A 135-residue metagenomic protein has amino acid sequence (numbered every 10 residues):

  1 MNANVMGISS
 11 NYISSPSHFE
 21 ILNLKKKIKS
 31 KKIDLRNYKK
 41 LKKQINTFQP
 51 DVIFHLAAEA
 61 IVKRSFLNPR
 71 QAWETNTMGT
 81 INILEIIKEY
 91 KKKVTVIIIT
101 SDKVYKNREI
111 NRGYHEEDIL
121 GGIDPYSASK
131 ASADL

Functional and structural regions predicted by a protein language model:
M1-L135: N-terminal Rossmann-like NAD(P)+-binding domain of SDR-like oxidoreductases, especially those catalyzing
